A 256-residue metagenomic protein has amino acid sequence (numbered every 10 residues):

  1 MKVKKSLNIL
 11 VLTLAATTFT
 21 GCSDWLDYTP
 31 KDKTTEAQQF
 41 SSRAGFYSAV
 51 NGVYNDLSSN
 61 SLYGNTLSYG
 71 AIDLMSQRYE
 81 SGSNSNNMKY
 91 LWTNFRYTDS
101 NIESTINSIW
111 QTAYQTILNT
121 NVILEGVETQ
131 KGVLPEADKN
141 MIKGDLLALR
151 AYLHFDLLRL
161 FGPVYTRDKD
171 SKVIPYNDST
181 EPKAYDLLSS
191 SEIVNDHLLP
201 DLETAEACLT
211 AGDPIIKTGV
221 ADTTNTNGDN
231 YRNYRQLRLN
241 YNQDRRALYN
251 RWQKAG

Functional and structural regions predicted by a protein language model:
M1-L10: Bacterial N-terminal signal peptides that target proteins for export
C22-A71: Membrane-proximal, proline-rich intrinsically disordered regions
S23, E203, L237, Y241 (+1 more regions): Aromatic-residue-lined binding/catalytic grooves and analogous aromatic/hydrophobic interfacial grooves in multimeric
Y47, N87-F161, L187-E192, E206-G212: Conserved, well-structured interaction surfaces
A137, L160-P200: Short coil/linker segments at helix-helix boundaries
K139, L146, L153, R232 (+3 more regions): The tetratricopeptide repeat
L158-Y165, D213, Y249-K254: Short coil/turn linking the two alpha-helices of tandem helical-hairpin repeats
